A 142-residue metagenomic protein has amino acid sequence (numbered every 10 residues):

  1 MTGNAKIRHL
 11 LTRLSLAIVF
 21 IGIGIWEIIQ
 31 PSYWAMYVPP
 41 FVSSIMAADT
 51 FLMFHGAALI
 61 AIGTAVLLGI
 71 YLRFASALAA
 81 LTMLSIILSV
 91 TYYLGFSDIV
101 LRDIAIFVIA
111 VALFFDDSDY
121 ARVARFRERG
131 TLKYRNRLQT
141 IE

Functional and structural regions predicted by a protein language model:
M1-Q30, A48-A61, L68-E142: Extended, low-polarity transmembrane helix blocks
I29-M46: Membrane-interface interhelical connector segments
